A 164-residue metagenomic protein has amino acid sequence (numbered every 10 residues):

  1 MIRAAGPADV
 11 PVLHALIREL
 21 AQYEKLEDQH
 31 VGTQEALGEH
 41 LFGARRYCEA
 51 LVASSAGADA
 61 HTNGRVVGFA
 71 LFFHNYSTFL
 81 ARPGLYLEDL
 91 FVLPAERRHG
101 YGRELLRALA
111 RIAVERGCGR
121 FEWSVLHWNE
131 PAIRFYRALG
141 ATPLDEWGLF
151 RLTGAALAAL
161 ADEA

Functional and structural regions predicted by a protein language model:
M1-A15, L26: A short beta-loop-alpha structural element at the N-terminal edge of CoA-dependent acyl/N-acetyltransferase catalytic
H14-E39: Conserved GNAT-fold acetyl-CoA-binding loop/helix
E39-V52, A56, Y86: A short helix-loop-beta-strand connector motif used in the catalytic cores of GNAT acetyltransferases and, in some
C48-A70, L93: Conserved beta-hairpin
F72-F79: A conserved beta-strand-loop-helix scaffold within acyl/acetyltransferase catalytic domains
E96, G100-A108: Conserved acetyl-CoA pyrophosphate-binding loop and the N-cap/start of the following alpha-helix in GNAT-like
V114-S124: Conserved GNAT acetyl-CoA-binding A-motif
W123-A132, L144, R151-A155: Conserved beta-strand-loop-alpha-helix junction that forms the acyl-donor binding cleft
